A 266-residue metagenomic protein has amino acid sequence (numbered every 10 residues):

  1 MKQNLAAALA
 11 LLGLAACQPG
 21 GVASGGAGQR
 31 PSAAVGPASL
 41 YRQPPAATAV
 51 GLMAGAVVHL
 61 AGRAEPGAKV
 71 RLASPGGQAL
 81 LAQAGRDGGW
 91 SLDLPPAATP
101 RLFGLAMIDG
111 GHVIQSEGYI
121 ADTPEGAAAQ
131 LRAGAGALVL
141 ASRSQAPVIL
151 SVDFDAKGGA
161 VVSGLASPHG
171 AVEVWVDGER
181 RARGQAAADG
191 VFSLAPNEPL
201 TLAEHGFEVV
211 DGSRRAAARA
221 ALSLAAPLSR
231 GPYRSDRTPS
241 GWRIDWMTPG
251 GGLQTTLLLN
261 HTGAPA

Functional and structural regions predicted by a protein language model:
K2-A266: Serine/threonine-biased, Pro/acidic-interspersed low-complexity stretches characteristic of secreted/cell-surface
